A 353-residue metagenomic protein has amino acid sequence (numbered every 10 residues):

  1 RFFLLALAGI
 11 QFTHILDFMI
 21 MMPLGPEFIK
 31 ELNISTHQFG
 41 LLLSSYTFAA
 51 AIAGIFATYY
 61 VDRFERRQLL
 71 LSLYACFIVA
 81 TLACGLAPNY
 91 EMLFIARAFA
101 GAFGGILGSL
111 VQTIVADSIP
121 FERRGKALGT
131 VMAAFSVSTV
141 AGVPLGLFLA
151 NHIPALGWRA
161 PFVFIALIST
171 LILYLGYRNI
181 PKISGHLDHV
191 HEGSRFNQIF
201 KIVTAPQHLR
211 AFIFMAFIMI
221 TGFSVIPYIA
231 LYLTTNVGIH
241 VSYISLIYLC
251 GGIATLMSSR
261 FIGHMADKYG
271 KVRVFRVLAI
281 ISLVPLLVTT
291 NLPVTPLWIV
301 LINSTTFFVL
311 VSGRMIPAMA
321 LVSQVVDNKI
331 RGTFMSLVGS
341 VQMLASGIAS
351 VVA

Functional and structural regions predicted by a protein language model:
M21-M22, H208-L249: Extracytoplasmic gate region of multi-pass secondary transporters
N33, E65, L86-M92, G238 (+1 more regions): Helix-breaking motifs and short loop linkers at transmembrane-helix boundaries and internal kinks in secondary membrane
I52-P88: Conserved MFS/SLC helix-loop-helix module at the cytosolic interface between two early adjacent transmembrane helices
A96-A134: Cytoplasmic helix-loop-helix junction between adjacent transmembrane helices in 12-TM secondary transporters
T130-R178: Helix-loop-helix hairpin linking two adjacent transmembrane segments in secondary transporters
P181-F212: Juxtamembrane intracellular "pre-TM" segments in multi-pass secondary transporters
V272-P317: C-terminal transmembrane helical hairpin of 12-TM major facilitator-type secondary transporters
K329-A353: A late C-terminal transmembrane helix in Major Facilitator Superfamily
